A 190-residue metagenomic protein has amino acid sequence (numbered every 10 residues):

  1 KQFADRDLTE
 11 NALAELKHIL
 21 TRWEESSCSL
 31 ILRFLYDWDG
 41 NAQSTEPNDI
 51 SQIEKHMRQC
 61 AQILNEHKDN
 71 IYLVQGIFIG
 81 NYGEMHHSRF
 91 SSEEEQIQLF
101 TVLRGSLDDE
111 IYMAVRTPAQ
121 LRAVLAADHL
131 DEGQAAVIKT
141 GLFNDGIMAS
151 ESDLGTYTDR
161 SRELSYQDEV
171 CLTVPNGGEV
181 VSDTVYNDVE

Functional and structural regions predicted by a protein language model:
K1-D37, S51-Q52, L107, I111: Aromatic-lined substrate-binding rim segments of carbohydrate-active enzymes
D5-E10, D39-T45, Y82-H86, R122-A126: Extracytoplasmic/secreted cell-surface and envelope-processing proteins
T9-I19, I50-C60, S91-V102: Well-ordered, non-membrane alpha-helical segments in soluble/globular domains
L20, E24, A61-K68, R104-G105: N-terminal cationic-hydrophobic initiation segments that often serve targeting/anchoring roles
I31-A42, C60-E93: Active-site groove signature of glycoside hydrolases
P47-D49, E54-L73, D109, V137: Structural recognition of alpha->loop->beta junctions
L73-E84, S88-E190: Catalytic-core regions of glycoside hydrolase
